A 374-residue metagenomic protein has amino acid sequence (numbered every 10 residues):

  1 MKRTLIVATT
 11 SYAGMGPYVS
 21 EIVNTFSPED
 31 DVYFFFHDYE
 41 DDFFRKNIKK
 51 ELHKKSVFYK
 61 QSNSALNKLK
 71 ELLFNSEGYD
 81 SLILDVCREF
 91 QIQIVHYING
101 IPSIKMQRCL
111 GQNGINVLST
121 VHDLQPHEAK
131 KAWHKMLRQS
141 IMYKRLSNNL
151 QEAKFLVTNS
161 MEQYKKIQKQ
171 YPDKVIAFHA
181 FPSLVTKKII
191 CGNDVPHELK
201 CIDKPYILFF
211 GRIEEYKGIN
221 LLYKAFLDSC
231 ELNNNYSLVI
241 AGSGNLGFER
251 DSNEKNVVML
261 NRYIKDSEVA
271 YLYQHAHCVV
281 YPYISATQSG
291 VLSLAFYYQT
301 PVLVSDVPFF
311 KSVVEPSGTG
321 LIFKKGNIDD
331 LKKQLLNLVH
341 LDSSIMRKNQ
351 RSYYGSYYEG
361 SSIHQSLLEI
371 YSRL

Functional and structural regions predicted by a protein language model:
Y79-D80, L84, I94-I115, S119-V121 (+2 more regions): An aromatic- and histidine-rich active-site surface loop
D85, K105, M136-L156: Membrane-proximal helix-turn-helix segments that form the acceptor-binding/catalytic region of lipid-linked
Q151-C191: Donor nucleotide-sugar binding/catalytic pocket of nucleotide-sugar-dependent glycosyltransferases
E198-K217, Y223-F226, L238: Conserved donor-binding/catalytic core segment of Leloir-type glycosyltransferases
F248-Y271, R373: Nucleotide-activated donor-binding/catalytic signature segment of Leloir-type glycosyltransferases, i.e., the conserved
M259, P316-S317, L321-I328, L335-S343: Conserved acidic donor-binding segment of nucleotide-sugar-dependent glycosyltransferases
Y271-T287, Y297-T300: Acidic donor-binding loop of glycosyltransferase active sites
S344-S372: A charged, aromatic-enriched C-terminal amphipathic alpha-helix characteristic of glycosyltransferases across folds
